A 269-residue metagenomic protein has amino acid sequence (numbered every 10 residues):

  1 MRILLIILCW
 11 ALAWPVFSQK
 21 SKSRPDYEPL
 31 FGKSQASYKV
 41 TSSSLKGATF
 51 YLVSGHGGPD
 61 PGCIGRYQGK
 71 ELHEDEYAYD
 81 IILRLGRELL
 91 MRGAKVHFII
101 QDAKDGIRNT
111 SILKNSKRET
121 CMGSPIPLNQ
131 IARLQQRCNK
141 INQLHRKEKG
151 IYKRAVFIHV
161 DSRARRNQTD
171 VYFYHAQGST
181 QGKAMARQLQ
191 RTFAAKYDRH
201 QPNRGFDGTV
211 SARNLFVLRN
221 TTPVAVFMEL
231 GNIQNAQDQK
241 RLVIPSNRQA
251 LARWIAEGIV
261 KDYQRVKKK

Functional and structural regions predicted by a protein language model:
R2-K269: Catalytic-site microenvironment of enzymes that process N-acetyl-hexosamine-containing cell-wall polysaccharides
